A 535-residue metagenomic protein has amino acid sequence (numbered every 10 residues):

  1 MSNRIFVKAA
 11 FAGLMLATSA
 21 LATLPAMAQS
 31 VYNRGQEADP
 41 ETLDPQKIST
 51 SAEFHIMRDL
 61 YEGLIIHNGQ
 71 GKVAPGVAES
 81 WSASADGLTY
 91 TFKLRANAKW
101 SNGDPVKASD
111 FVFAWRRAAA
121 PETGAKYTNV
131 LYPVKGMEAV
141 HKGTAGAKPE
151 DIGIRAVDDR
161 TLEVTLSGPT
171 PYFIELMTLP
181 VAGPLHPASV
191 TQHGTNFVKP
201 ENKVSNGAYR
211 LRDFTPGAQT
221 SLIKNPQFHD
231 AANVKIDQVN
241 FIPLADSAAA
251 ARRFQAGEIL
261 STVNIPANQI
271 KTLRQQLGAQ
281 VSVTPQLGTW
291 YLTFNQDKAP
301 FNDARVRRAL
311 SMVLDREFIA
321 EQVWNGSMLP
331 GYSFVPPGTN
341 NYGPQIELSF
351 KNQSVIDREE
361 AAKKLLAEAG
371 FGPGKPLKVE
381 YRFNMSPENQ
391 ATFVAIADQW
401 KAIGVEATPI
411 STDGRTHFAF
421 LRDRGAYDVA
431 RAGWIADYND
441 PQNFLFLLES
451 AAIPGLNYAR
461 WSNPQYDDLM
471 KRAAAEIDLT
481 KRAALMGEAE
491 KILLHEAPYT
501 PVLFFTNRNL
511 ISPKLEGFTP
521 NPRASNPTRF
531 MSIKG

Functional and structural regions predicted by a protein language model:
G35-D86, N202-S205: N-terminal lobe/hinge region of extracytoplasmic solute-binding protein
E79-V130, E163, R253, P300-N302: Aromatic- and charge-enriched surface segment that lines or borders ligand/interaction sites
A119-E122, F173-M177, D297, F301-N341 (+2 more regions): Periplasmic-binding protein-like
M137-V140, A145-P149, R155, D159-R160 (+5 more regions): Gly/Pro-rich hinge or "lid" segments in bacterial periplasmic/extracellular proteins
R155, Q353-V355, E406-F418, D423-G425 (+2 more regions): Extracytoplasmic/peripheral linker and loop segments enriched in polar/acidic and small residues with frequent Thr/Pro
G194-P200, P226-T272, A397, E406: Ligand-site clamp/hinge motif
P330-E368, S386-A391: Structural transition elements
N509-G535: Long beta-strand-rich cores associated with HINT superfamily self-processing modules
